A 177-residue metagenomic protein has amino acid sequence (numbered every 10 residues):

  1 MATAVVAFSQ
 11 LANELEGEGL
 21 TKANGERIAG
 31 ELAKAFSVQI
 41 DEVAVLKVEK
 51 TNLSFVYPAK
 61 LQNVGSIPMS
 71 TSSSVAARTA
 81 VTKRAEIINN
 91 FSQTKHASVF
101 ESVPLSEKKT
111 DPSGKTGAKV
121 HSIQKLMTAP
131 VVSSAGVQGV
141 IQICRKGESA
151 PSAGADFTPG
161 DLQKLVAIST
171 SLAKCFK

Functional and structural regions predicted by a protein language model:
M1-E26, C175: Signal-transmission linkers at sensory-effector interfaces
E14-P58: Helix-loop-beta substructure at the N-terminus of cytosolic sensory domains that couple signal/ligand detection
E49, S133, R145: A cytosolic small-molecule/anion-sensing beta-strand core signal
V56, N63-K119: Regulatory sensory and allosteric helical modules in signal-transduction proteins and certain transcription factors
K109-S113, K125, C144, T170: Regulatory/sensor and coupling segments of signal-transduction and defense proteins
S113-T116, Q124-S133: A short, aliphatic-rich beta-strand micro-motif
L126-P130, V137-C144: Short hydrophobic beta-strand segments that form the core of ligand-binding sensory/regulatory domains
Q138, R145-I168, C175-K177: Regulatory loop-to-helix N-cap segments in sensory/regulatory domains that couple ligand/signal detection
